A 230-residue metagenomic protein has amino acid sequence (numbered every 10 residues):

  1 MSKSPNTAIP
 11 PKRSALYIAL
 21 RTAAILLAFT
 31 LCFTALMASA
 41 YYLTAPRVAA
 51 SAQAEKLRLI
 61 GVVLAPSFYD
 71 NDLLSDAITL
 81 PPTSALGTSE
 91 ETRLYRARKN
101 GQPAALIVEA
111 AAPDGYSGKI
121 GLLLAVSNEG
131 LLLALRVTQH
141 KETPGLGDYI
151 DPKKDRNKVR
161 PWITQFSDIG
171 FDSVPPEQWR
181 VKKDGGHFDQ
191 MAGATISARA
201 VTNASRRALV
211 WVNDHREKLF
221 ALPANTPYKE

Functional and structural regions predicted by a protein language model:
S2-E230: Flexible, solvent-exposed loop/hinge segments and secondary-structure transition points
